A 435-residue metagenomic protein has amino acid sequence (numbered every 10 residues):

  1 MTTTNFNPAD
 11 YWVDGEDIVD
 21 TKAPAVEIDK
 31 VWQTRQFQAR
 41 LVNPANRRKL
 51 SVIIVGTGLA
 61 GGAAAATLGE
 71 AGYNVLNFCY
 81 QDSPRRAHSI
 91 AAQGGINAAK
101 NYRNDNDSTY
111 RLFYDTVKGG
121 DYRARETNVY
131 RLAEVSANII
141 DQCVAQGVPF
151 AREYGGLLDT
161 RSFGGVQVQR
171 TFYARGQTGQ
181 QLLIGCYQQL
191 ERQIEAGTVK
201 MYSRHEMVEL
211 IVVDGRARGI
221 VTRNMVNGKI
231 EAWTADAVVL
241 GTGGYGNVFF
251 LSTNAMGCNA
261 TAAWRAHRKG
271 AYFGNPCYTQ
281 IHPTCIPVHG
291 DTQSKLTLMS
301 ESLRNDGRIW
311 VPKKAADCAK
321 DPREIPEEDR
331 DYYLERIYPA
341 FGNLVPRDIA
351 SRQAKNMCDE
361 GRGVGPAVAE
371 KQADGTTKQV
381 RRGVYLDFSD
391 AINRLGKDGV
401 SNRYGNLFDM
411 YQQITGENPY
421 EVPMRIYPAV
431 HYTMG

Functional and structural regions predicted by a protein language model:
M1-V52, E70: Extreme N-terminal leader/targeting segments of oxidoreductases
R47-L50, V226-A237: Core beta-strand elements of the Rossmann-like FAD/NAD(P) dinucleotide-binding domain in flavoenzyme oxidoreductases
L50-N77: N-terminal Rossmann-like FAD-binding beta1-loop-alpha1 element of flavoenzymes
G69-I96: Glycine-rich FAD pyrophosphate-binding loop
N97-L132: Glycine-rich active-site loop/strand segments that organize a redox cofactor
V144-K229, C285-L296: Conserved redox-cofactor binding core of oxidoreductases
Y202-S203, V208-R223, R403-G435: A glycine-rich dinucleotide-binding beta-alpha-beta segment and adjacent secondary-structure elements that constitute
R265, A271-M424: An anion/pyrophosphate-binding glycine-rich loop and adjacent beta-alpha core in soluble alpha-beta enzymes
